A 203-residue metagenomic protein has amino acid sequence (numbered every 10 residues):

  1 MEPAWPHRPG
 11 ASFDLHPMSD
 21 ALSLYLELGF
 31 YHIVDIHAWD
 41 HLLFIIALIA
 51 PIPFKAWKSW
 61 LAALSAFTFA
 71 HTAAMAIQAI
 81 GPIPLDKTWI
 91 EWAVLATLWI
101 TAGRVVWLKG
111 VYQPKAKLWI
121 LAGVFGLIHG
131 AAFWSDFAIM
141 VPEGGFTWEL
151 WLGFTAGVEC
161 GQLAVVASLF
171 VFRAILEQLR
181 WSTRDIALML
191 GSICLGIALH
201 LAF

Functional and structural regions predicted by a protein language model:
M1-W39, P114, A202-F203: Histidine-/acidic- and/or cysteine-rich, low-complexity loops and terminal segments associated with membrane
Y25-A79: Juxtamembrane transmembrane-helix termini in multi-pass membrane transport proteins
H41, H71, W99, L127-H129 (+2 more regions): Divalent metal-coordination and catalytic microenvironments
L42-L61, I80-G81, G103-R104, I139-M140 (+1 more regions): Membrane-interfacial alpha-helical segments at the cytosolic side of multi-pass membrane proteins
S59-P114: Membrane helix-loop-helix hairpins that form the core translocation module of multi-pass transporters
A74-A93, S135-T155, A164, L201-F203: Interfacial helix-loop-helix junctions of multi-pass membrane proteins
P82-K87, W107-Q113, V171-L188: Membrane interface segments of multi-pass transport proteins and intramembrane proteases
T88-W107, S182-F203: Selective transmembrane alpha-helices of multi-pass membrane proteins
